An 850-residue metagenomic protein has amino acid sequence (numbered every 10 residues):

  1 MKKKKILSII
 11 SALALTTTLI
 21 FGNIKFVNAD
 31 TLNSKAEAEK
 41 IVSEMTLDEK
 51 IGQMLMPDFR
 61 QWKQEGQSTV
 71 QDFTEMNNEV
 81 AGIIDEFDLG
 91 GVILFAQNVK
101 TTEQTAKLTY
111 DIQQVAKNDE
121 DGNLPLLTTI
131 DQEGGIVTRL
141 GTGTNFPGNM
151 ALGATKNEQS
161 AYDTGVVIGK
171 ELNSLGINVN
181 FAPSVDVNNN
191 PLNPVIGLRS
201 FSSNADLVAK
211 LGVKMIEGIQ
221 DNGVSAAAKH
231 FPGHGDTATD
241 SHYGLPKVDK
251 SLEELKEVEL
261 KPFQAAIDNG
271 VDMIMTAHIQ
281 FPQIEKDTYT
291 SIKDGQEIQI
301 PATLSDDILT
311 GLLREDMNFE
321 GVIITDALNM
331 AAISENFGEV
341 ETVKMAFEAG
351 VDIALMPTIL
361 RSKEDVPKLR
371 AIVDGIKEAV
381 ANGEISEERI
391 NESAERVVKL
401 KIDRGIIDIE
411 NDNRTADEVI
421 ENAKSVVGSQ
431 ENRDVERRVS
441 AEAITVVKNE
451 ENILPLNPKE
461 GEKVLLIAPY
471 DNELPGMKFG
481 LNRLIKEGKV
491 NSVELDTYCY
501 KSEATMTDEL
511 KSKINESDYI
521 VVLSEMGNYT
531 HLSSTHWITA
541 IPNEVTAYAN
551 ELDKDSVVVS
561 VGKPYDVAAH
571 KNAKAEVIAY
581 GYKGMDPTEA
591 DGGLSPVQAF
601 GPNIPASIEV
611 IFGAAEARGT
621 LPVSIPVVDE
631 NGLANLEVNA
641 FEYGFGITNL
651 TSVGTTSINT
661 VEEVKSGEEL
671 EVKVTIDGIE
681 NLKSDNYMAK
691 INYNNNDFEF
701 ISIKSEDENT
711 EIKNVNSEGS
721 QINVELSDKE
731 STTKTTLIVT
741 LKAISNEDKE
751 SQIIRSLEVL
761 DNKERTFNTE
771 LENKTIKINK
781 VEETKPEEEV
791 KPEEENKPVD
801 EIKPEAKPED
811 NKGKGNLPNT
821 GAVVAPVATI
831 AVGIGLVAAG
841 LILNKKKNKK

Functional and structural regions predicted by a protein language model:
K5-S8, P818-V832: Short, hydrophobic alpha-helical membrane anchors of single-pass surface/secreted proteins
I20-A36, G813-A825, L843-K847: Sec-dependent signal peptide cleavage junction
D30-D88, N336-V653: Preference for extracellular/luminal or secreted protein segments
S43-T46, Q67-D72, M76-E79, T101-G122 (+4 more regions): Second-shell residues forming the walls of enzyme active-site clefts
G52-F59, G90-L94, L126-Q132, V179-P183 (+5 more regions): Hydrophobic faces of well-ordered beta-strands that scaffold small-molecule active sites in alpha/beta enzyme cores
V99-L127, G134, K156-G176, A381 (+3 more regions): Active-site-adjacent structural elements in enzyme catalytic domains
G632-K791, K797, K803: Acidic, low-complexity intrinsically disordered segments
I834-K850: C-terminal membrane-anchoring or membrane-association module
